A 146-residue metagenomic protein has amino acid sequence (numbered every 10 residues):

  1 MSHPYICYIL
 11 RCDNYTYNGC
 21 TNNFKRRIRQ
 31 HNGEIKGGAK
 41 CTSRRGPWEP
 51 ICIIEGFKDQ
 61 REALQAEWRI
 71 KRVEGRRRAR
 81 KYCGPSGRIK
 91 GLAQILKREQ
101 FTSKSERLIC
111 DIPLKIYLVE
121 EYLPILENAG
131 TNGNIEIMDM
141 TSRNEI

Functional and structural regions predicted by a protein language model:
M1-Q65, L92-I146: GIY-YIG nuclease catalytic motif and its immediate N-terminal context
T42, W68-G84: Short arginine-rich
R77-A79, I89, N144: Positively charged, low-complexity intrinsically disordered regions
C83-G91: Short proline/glycine- and acidic-rich turn/helix-capping motifs at secondary-structure junctions
